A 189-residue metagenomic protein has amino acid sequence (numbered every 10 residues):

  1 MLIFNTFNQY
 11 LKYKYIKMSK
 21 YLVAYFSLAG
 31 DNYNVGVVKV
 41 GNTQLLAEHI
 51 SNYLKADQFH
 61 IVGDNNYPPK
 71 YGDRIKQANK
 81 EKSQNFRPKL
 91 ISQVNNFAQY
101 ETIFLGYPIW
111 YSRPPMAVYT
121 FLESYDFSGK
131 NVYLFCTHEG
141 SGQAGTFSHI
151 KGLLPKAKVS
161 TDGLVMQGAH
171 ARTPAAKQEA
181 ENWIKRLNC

Functional and structural regions predicted by a protein language model:
L11-T102, S112, Y119, Q178-C189: N-terminal beta1-alpha1-beta2 submodule of the flavodoxin-like/Rossmannoid cofactor-binding fold
L28-D31, D64-N66, I109-R113, H138-G142 (+1 more regions): Solvent-exposed loop/turn segments at secondary-structure junctions within structured extracellular/periplasmic domains
F97, E123-G129, L154-K156: Short, conserved loop/helix-junction motifs that constitute active-site signature segments in enzyme catalytic cores
P114-V118, Q143-T146, A176: Residues at alpha-helix caps and immediate loop-helix transition turns in enzyme cores, especially N- and C-cap
G140-L153: Glycine-rich, charge-decorated loop segments at or immediately adjacent to ligand/cofactor-binding or catalytic sites
V159-C189: Glycine-rich phosphate/pyrophosphate-binding loop and the adjoining helix
